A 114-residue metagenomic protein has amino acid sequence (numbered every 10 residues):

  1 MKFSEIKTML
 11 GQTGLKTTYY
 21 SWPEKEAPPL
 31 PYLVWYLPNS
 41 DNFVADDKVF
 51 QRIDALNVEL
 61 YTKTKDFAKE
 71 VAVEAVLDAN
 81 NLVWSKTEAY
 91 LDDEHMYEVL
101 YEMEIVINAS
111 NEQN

Functional and structural regions predicted by a protein language model:
M1-A55, Y61-N114: Long, contiguous binding/interaction regions
